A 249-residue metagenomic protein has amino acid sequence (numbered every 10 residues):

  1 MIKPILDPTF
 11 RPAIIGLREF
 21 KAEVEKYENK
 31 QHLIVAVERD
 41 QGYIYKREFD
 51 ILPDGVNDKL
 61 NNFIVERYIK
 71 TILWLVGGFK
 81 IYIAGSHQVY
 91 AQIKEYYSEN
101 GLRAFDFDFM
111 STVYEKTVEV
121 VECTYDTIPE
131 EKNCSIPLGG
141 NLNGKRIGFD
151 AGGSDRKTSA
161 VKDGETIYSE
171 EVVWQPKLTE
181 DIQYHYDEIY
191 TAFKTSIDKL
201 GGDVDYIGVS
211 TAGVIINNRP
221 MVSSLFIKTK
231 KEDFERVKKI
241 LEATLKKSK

Functional and structural regions predicted by a protein language model:
K3-C134: N-terminal accessory interaction module
K26, I72, G140, F149 (+2 more regions): Sterically constrained small-residue positions within well-ordered secondary structures of folded domains
K30, N133-I167: Gly/Thr-rich phosphate-binding beta-strand-loop-beta motif of the actin/hexokinase/Hsp70
D40-G42, D163-I167, V214-I216: Short connector loops/turns at beta-strand edges and beta->alpha or beta->beta junctions
P53-I64, I72-W74, H87, Q92-E122 (+4 more regions): Glycine-rich phosphate-binding loop and adjoining helix at the ATP-binding site of ATP-dependent phosphoryl-transfer
K80, R146, K157, Y206-I207: Beta-sheet entry/capping signal
K145-G148, D187-V204: Short amphipathic alpha-helices and their capping/turn segments at secondary-structure boundaries
D150, G208-S210: Short beta-strand segments
